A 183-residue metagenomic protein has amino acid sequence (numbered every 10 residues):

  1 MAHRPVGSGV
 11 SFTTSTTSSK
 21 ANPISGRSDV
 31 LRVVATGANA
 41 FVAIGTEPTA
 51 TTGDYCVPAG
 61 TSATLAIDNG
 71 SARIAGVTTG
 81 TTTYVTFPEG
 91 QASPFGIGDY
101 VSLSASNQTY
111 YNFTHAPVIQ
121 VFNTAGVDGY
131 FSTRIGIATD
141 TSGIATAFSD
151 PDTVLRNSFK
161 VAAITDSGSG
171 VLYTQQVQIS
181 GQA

Functional and structural regions predicted by a protein language model:
M1-N22, S169-A183: Short, intrinsically disordered N-terminal pre-domain segments
G7-R27, P48-T51, T79-Q91, Q108-T109 (+1 more regions): Surface-exposed ligand/attachment interfaces on beta-rich extracellular proteins
V10, A50-N69: Intrinsically disordered, low-complexity Pro/Gly/Ser/Thr-rich segments with frequent PxxP/GP/PP motifs and embedded
L31-G37, A163-D166: Asparagine-centered strand-capping/turn motif at beta-strand->loop junctions
R32, T64, S102-S104: Hydrophobic beta-strand signal
G37-D54: Short, surface-exposed beta-strand/strand-loop-strand elements in extracellular ectodomains
D68-I97, S102-Q176, G181-A183: Small/polar beta-strand repeat architecture
